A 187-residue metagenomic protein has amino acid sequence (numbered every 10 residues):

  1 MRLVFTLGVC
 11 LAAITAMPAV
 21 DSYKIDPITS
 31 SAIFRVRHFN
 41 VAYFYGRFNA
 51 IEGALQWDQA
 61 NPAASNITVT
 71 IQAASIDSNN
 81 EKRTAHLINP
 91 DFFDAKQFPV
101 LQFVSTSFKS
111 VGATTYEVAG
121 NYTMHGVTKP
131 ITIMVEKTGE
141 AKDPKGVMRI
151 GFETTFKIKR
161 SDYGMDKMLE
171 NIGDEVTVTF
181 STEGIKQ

Functional and structural regions predicted by a protein language model:
L3-A12: Sec-dependent N-terminal signal peptides
P18-Q187: Low-complexity, acidic/polar, glycine-enriched regions of mature
